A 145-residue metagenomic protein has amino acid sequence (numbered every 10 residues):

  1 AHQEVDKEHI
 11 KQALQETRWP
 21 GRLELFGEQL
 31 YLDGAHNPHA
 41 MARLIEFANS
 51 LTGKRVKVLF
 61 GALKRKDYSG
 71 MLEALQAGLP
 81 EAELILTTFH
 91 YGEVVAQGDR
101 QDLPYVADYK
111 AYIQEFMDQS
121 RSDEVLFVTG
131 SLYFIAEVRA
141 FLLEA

Functional and structural regions predicted by a protein language model:
A1-E83: Nucleotide phosphate-binding/pyrophosphate-handling subdomain across enzymes that bind or process nucleotide phosphates
K11-L14, P20-G21, I85-R100, L142-A145: Flexible, gly/pro- and Lys/Arg-enriched active-site loops
N49, M117-R121, L143: Residue-level signal for alpha-helix termini/capping positions
D67-F127: C-terminal helical cap/extension that packs against the catalytic core of soluble nucleotide-cofactor enzymes
S131: Active-site-proximal loop/hinge segments that shape catalytic or ion-binding/gating pockets
